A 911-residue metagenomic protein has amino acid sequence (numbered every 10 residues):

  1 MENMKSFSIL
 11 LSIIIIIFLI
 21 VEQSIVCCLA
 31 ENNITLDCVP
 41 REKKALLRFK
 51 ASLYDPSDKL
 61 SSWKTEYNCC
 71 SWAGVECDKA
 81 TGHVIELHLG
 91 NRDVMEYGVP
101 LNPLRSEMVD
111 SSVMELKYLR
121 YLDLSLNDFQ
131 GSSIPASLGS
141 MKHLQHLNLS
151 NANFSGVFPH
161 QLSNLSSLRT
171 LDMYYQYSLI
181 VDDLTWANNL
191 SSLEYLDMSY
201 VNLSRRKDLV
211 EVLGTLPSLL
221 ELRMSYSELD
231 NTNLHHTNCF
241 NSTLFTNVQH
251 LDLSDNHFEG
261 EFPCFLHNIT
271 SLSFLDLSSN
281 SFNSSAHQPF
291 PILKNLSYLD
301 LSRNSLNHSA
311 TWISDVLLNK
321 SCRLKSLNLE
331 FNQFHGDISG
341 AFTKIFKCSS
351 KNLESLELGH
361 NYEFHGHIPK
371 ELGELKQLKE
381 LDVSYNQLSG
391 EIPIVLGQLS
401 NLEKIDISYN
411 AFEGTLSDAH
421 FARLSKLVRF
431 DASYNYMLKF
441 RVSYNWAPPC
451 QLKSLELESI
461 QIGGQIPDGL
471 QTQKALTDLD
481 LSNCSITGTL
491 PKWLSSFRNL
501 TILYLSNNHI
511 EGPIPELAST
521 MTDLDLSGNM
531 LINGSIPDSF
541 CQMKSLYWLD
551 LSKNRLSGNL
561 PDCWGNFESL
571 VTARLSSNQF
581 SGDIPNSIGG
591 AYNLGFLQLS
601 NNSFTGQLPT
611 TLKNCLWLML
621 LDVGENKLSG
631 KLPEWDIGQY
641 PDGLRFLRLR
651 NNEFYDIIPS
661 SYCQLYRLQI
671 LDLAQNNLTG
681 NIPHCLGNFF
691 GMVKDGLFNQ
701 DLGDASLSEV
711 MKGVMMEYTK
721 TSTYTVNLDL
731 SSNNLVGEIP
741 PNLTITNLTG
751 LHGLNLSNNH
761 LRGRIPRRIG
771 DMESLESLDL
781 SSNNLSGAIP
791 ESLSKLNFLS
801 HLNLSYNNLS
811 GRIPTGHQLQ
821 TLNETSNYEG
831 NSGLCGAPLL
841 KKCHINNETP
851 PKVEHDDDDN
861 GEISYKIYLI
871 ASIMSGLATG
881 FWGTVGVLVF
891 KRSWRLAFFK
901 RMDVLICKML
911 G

Functional and structural regions predicted by a protein language model:
M1-G911: Plant-biased, solvent-exposed loop and capping regions within N-terminal extracellular ligand-binding ectodomains
